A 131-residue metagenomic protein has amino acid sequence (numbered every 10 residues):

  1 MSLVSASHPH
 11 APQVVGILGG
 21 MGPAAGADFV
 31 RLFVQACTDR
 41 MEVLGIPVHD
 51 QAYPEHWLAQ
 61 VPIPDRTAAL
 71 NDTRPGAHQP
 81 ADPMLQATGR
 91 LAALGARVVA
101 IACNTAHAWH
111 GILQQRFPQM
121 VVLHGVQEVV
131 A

Functional and structural regions predicted by a protein language model:
S2-Q79: N-terminal glycine-rich anion-binding loop in soluble enzyme alpha/beta folds
H8-A11, A93, A131: Glycine-rich phosphate/diphosphate-binding loops that line cofactor/substrate pockets in enzymes
A24, H107-A108, E128: Short alpha-helical
E42, L113-A131: Short, acidic/small-residue loops that bind anionic groups at enzyme active sites
E55-L58, V98, V121: Structural preference for beta-strand elements that scaffold enzyme active sites
Q79-R116, H124: N-terminal glycine-rich phosphate/adenylate-binding segment common to multiple enzyme folds
